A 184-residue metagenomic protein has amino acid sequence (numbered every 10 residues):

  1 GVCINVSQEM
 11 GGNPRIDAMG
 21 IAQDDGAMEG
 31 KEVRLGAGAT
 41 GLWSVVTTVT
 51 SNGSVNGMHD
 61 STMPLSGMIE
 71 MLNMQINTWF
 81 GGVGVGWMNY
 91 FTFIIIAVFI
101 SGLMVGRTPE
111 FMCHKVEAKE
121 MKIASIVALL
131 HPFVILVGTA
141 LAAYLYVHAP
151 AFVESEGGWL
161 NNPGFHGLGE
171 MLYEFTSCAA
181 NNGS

Functional and structural regions predicted by a protein language model:
G1-S184: Membrane-proximal intracellular helices of multi-pass ion channels
